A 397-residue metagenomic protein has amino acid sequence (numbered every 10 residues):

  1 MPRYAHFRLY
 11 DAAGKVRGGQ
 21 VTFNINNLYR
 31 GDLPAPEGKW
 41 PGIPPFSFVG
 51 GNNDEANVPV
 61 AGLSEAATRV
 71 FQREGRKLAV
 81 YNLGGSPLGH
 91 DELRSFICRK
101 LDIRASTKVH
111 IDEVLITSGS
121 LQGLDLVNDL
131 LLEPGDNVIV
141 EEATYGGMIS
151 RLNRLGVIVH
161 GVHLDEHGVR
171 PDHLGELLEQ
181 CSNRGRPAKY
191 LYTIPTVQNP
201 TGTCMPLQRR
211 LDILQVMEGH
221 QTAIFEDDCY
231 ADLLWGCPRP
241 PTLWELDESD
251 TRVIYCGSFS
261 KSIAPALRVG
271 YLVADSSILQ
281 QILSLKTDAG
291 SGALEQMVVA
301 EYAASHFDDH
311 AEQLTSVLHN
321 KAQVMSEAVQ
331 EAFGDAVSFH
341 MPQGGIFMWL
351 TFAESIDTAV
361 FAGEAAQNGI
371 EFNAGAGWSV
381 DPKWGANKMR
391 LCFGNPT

Functional and structural regions predicted by a protein language model:
N24-S118, A303-S305, E371: N-terminal small-domain helix-loop-helix segment of the aminotransferase-like
R73, K77-Q221, A231-D250, L318: Conserved core of the PLP fold type I
D227: Glycine-centered flexible beta-alpha turn that most often forms the glycine-rich phosphate-binding loop
E248-H319: Conserved core segment of the aminotransferase class I/II
A274, W349-S355, F372-T397: Conserved PLP-binding active-site segment of the aspartate aminotransferase-like
L318-S326, S338-T351, E364: Conserved glycine-rich beta-strand-loop-beta hairpin in the small C-terminal domain of fold type I
I356-F361: Short, conserved charged micro-motifs
